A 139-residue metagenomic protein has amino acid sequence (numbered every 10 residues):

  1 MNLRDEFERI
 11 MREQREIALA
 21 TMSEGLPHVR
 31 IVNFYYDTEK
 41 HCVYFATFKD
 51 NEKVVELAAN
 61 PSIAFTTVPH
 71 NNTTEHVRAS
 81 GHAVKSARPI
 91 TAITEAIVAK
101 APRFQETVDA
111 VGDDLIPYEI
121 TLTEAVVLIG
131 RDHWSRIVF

Functional and structural regions predicted by a protein language model:
M1-D5, D50-K53, A101-R103: Charged, amphipathic alpha-helical segments
M1-I17: Extreme N-terminal tail/first-helix region
M11-R12, A58-A59, V98: Alpha-helix boundary recognition
E13-A18, A99-R103: Short Pro/Gly-enriched beta-strand edge/turn motifs at strand-loop
Q14-K49, L57, I63-T67, H76-A79: Short beta-strand segments
T21-S23, V68-H70, E106-D113: A short, aromatic/hydrophobic, helix- or strand-capping loop or linear motif that either lines the entrance/gate
V77-F139: Charged, gly/pro-rich active-site loop segments
